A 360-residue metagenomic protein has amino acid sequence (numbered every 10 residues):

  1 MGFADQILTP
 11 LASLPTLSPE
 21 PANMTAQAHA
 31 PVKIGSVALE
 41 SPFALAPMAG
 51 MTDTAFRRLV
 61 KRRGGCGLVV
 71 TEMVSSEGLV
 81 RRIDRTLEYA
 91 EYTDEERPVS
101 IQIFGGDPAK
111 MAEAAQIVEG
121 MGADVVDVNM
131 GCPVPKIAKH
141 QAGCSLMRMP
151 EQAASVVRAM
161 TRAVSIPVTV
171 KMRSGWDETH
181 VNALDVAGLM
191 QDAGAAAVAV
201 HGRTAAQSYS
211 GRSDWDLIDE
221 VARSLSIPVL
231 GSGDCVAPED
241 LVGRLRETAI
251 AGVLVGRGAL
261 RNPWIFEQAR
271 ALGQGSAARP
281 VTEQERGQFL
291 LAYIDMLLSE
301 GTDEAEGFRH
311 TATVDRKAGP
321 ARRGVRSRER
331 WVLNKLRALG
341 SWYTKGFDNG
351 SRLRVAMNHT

Functional and structural regions predicted by a protein language model:
G2-L39, F43-A44, A49-A55, S155-R158 (+6 more regions): Alpha/beta catalytic cores of nucleotide-metabolism and tRNA/nucleoside-modifying enzymes
T25-K33, M48-D124: Glycine-rich, positively charged N-terminal anion/phosphate-binding segment
G35-P42, E77-S100, C132, K136-H140 (+3 more regions): N-terminal small/glycine-rich loop or linker at the start of catalytic domains across soluble metabolic enzymes
F43-A46, V69-T71, V99-I103, V126 (+4 more regions): Hydrophobic faces of well-ordered beta-strands that scaffold small-molecule active sites in alpha/beta enzyme cores
M48, V74-S76, F104-G106, G131-P133 (+4 more regions): Active-site beta-loop-alpha junctions enriched in small/polar residues
A109-K110, E151, M172-D185: Active-site glycine- and acidic-residue-rich loops that bind and position anionic ligands or nucleotide-like cofactors
Q116-K136, A142: A contiguous, low-structure linker/loop signature
P135-Q152, R203-W215, Q274-A277: Glycine-rich tight-turn/loop motif centered on a GG-T
